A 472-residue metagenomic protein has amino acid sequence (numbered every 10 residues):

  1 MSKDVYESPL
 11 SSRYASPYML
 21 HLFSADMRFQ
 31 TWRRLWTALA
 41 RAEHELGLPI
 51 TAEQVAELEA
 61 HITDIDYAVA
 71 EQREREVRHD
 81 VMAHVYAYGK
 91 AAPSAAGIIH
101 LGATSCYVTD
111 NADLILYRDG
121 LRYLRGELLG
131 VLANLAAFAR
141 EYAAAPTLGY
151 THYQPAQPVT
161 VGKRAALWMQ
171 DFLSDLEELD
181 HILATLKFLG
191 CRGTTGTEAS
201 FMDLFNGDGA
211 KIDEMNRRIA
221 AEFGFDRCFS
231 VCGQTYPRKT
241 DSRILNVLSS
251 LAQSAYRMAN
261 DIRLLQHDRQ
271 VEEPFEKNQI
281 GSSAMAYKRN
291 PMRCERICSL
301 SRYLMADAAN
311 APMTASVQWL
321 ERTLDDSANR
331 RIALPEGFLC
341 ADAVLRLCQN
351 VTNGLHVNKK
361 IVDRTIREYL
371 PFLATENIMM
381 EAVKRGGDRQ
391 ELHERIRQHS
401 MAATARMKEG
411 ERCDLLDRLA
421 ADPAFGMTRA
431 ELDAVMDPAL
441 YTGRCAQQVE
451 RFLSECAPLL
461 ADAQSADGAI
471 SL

Functional and structural regions predicted by a protein language model:
S2-M202, G207-R218, G281-S282, M292-R296 (+5 more regions): A helix-coil-helix interface module used to build multimeric assemblies and to scaffold catalytic/cofactor sites
L20-S24, V69-E71, Q279-S299, E321-E336 (+4 more regions): Short beta-alpha connecting loops at secondary-structure transitions that line or flank enzyme active sites
R78-V81, A92, L128, L132-L135 (+7 more regions): Alpha-helical transition-metal enzyme core signature, strongest for iron centers
R140-G162, E272-K288, E321-A328, N353-L373: Glycine-rich cofactor-pocket loops
G209-Q234: Active-site-adjacent "gating/activation" loops or surface patches in catalytic cores
T235-Q270, Q279-C340: A conserved active-site cap/scaffold subdomain adjacent to cofactor or substrate pockets
E272, R395-M401: Active/binding-pocket-proximal capping segment
Y303-R389, R395: Long, amphipathic alpha-helical stalk/connector segments used for oligomerization, subunit docking, or mechanical
